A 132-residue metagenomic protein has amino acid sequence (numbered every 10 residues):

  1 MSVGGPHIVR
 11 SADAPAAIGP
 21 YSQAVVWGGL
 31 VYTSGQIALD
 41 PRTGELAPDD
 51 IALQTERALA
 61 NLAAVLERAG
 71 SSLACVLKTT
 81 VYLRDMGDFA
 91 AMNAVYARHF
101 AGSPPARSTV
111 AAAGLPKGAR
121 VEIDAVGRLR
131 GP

Functional and structural regions predicted by a protein language model:
S2-P132: Short, polar/acidic, helix-capping and beta-turn segments at strand->helix junctions that line the mouths
